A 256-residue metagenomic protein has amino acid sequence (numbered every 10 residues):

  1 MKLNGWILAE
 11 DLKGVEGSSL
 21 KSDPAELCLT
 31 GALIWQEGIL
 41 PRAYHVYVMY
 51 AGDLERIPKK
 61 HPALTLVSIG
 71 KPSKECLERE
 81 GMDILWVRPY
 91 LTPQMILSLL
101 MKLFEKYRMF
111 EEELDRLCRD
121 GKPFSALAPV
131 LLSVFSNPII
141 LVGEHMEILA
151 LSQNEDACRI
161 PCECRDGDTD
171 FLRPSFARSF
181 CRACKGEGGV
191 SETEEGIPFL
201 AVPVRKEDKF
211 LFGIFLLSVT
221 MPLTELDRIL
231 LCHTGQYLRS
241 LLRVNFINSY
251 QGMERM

Functional and structural regions predicted by a protein language model:
M1-E254: Alpha-helical/coil-rich non-catalytic "connector" segments in signaling and regulatory proteins
